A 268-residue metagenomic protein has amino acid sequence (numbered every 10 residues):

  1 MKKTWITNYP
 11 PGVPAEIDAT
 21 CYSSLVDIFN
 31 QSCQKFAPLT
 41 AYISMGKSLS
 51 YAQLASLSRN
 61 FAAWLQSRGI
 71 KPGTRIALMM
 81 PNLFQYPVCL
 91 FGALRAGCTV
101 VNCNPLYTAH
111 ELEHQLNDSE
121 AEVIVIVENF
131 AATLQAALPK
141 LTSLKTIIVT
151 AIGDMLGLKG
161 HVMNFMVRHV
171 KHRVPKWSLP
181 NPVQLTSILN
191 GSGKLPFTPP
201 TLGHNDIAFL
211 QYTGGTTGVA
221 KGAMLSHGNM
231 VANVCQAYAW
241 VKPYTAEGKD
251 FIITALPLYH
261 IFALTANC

Functional and structural regions predicted by a protein language model:
T4-T7, D27-S50: AMP-dependent adenylate-forming
P14-S23, N164-I207: Flexible, low-complexity linker/hinge segments
C21, P38-L83, P87-F91, T108-E113: Conserved AMP-binding/adenylate-forming core of the ANL superfamily
L54, I76, A93, I124 (+4 more regions): Conserved S/T- and glycine-rich ATP-binding loop of Class I adenylate-forming
L65-I70, S192-N205, L210-T254: Conserved adenylate-forming
S67-R68, R95-S187: Structural core segment of the AMP-binding/adenylate-forming
M80-L83, N104, A255-H260: Conserved AMP-binding
L90-A96, D118, H260, T265: Short hydrophobic alpha-helices that are characteristic scaffold elements of the AMP-binding
